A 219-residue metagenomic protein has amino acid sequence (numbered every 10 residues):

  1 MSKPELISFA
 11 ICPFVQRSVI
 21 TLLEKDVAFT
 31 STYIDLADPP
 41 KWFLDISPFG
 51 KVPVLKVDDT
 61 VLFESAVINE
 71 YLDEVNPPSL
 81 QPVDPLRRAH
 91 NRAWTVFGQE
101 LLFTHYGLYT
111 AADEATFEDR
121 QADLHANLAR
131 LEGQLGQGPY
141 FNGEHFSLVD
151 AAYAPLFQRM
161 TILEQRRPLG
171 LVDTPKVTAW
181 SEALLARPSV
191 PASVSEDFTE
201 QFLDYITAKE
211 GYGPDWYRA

Functional and structural regions predicted by a protein language model:
M1-F141, K209-G213, Y217-R218: GST-like domain detector, emphasizing the conserved glutathione-binding G-site in the N-terminal thioredoxin-like
V19, S181-E182: Short glycine-/small-residue-rich flexible loop motifs, especially phosphate/cofactor-binding loops
T104-T110, Q158-R167, V190: Amphipathic C-terminal alpha-helical segment
F141-T178, L184: GST superfamily/GST-like fold recognition
A179-W180, A219: Charged, glycine-enriched surface loops/patches that mediate electrostatic binding to polyanionic ligands
R187: C-terminal active-site-capping segments
P191-A219: Long, charge-rich low-complexity segments
